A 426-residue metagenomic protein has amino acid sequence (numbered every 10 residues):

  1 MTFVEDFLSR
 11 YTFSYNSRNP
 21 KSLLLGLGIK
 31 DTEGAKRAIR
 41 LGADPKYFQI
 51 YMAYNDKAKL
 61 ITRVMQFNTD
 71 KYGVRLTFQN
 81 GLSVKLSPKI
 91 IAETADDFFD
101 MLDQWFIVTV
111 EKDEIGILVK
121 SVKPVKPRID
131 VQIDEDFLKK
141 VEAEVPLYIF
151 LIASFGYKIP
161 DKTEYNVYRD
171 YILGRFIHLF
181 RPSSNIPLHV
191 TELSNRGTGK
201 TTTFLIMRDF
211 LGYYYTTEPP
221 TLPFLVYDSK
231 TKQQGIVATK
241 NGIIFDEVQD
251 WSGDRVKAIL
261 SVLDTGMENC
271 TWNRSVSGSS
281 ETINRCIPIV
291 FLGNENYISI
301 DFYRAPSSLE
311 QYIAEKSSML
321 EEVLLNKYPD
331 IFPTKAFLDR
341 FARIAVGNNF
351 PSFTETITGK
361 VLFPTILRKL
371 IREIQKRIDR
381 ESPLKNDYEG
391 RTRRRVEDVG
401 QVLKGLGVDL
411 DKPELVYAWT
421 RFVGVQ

Functional and structural regions predicted by a protein language model:
M1-K158: Extended, charged/polar low-complexity intrinsically disordered regions
L86, L102-Q104, P187-L188, K240 (+2 more regions): Short glycine-/polar-rich loops that comprise or flank the Walker A/P-loop and associated switch/sensor motifs
P127-F210: P-loop NTPase catalytic core of nucleic-acid-dependent motor ATPases
T198, D209-V256: AAA+/P-loop NTPase substrate/partner-engagement loops
K200, T239-G266, I287, N294-L309 (+1 more regions): Conserved AAA+/SF3 P-loop NTPase catalytic/coupling segment centered on the Walker-B
K257-I283: Conserved catalytic/switch belt of AAA+ P-loop NTPases
E281-I289, N294-G407: Phosphate-sensing "switch" segment of ASCE/P-loop ATPases
E397-Y417, R421-V425: AAA+ ATPase "lid" subdomain C-terminal helix
